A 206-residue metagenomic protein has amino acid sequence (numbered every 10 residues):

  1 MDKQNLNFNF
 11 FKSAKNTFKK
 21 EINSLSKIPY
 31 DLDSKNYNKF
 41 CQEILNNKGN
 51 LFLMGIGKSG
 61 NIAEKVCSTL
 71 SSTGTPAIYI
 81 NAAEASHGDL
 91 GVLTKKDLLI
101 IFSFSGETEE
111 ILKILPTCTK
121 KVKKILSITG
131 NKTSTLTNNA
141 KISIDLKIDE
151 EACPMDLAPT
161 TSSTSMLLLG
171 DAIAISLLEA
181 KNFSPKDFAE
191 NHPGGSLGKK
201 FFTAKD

Functional and structural regions predicted by a protein language model:
M1-K3, N9-N46: An N-terminal, well-structured beta->alpha segment
L6, S13, T17, L32 (+4 more regions): Catalytic cores of large soluble enzymes that bind and process phosphate-bearing ligands
F8-N9, L51: Generic detector of short alpha-helix boundary/capping microenvironments and adjacent low-complexity segments
K15-S24, V66, L70, T203-D206: Short, basic/glycine-rich phosphate-binding loops at helix/coil junctions that contact nucleotide phosphates
K20, K27, D31-S34, N46 (+6 more regions): A structural signal for alpha-helix termini and helix-coil/disorder junctions
L45, G49-K181: Glycine-rich phosphate-binding loops that contact phosphosugars or nucleotide phosphates
N138, A152, E179-D206: Internal, active-site/partner-interface "lid" segment
